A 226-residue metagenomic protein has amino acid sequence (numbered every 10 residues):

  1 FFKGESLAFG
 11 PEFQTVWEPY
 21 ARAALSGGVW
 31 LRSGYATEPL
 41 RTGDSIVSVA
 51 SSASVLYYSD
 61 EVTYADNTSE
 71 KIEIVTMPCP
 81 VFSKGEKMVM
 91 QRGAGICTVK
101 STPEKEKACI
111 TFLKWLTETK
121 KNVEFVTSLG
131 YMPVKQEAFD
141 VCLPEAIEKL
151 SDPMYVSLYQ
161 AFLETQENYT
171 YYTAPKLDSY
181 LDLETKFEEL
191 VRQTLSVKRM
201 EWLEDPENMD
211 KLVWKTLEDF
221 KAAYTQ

Functional and structural regions predicted by a protein language model:
F1-T15, D66-S69, V81-K87, E148: Short, solvent-exposed loop/beta-turn-alpha elements that line the ligand-binding surface or hinge of extracytoplasmic
F2-S33, M77-C79: Glycine-centered hinge/linker elements that transmit conformational signals in sensory and ligand-binding systems
V16-Y20, K71-C97: Periplasmic-binding protein-like
S26-G27, G43-I46, S69-V75, K105-I110 (+1 more regions): Loop/turn elements at helix/coil->beta-strand transitions in domains of secreted/extracellular proteins
G34-S48, E189, Q193-S196: Short helices/loops that flank or line small-molecule/ion binding pockets
E38, L56, D60-Y64, F82 (+1 more regions): Mature extracytoplasmic/periplasmic domains
I46-S51, L56-Y58, T68: Paired acidic/hydrophobic, glycine-rich loop segments that form the ligand-binding mouth/hinge of periplasmic-binding
L163-Q226: Conserved C-terminal helix/tail region of periplasmic/extracytoplasmic solute-binding proteins
